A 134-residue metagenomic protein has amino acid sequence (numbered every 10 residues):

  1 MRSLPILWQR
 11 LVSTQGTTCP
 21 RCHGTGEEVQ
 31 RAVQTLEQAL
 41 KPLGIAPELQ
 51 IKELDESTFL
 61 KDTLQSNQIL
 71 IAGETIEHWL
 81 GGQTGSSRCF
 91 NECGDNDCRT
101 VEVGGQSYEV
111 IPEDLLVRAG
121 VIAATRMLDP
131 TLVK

Functional and structural regions predicted by a protein language model:
M1-P47, T58-K134: Non-globular targeting/processing and membrane-anchoring segments
P47-E53: Generic structural signal for residues in well-ordered beta-strands
